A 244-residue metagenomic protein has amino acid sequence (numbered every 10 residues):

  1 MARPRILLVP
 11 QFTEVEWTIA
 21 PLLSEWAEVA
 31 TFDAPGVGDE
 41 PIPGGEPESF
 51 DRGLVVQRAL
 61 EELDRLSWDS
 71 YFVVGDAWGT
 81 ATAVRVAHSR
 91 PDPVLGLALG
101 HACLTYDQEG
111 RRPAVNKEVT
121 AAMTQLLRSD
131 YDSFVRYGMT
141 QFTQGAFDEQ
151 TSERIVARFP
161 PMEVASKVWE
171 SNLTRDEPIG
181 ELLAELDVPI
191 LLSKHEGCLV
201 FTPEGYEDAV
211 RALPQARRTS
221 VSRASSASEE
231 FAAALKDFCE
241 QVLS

Functional and structural regions predicted by a protein language model:
M1-I42: Conserved HGGG/HGGXW glycine-rich cap/lid loop of the alpha/beta-hydrolase fold
A30-V74: Active-site loop/oxyanion-hole signature of alpha/beta-hydrolase fold enzymes
E40-P47, Q108-G110, P203-E204: Conserved catalytic-core motifs of eukaryotic protein kinase domains, centered on the activation segment
G75-G79, A83: Gly/Ala-rich beta-loop-alpha elbow adjacent to hydrolase catalytic centers
V84, H88, L95-L126: Flexible "cap/lid" loop of the alpha/beta hydrolase fold
R128-L182: Conserved alpha/beta-hydrolase catalytic His-Asp/Glu region
V168-R211, S220: Conserved serine/cysteine hydrolase catalytic core
Q215-S244: Catalytic active-site module of serine/aspartate enzymes centered on a nucleophile-bearing elbow/loop
